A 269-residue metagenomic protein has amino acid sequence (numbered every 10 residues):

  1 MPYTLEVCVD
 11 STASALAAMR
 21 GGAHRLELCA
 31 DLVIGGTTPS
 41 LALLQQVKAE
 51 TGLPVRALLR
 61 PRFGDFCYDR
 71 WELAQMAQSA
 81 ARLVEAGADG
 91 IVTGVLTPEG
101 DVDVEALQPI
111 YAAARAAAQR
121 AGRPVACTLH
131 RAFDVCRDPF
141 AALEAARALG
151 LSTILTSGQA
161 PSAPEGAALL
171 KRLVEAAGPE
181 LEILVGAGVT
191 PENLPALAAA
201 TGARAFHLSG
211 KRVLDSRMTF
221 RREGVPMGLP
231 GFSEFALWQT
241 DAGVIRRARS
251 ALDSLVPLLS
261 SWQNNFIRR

Functional and structural regions predicted by a protein language model:
P2-D10, L59-Q75, L96, T128-D138: Active-site mouth loops of central-metabolism enzymes
Y3-V7, L26-L28, V55-L59, I91-T93 (+4 more regions): Hydrophobic faces of well-ordered beta-strands that scaffold small-molecule active sites in alpha/beta enzyme cores
A13, L32-T51, W71, T97-R115 (+4 more regions): Active-site-adjacent beta->alpha loops and helix N-cap segments on the catalytic face of soluble alpha/beta enzymes
A13-A15, Y68-S79, R137-A148, V189-R204 (+1 more regions): Catalytic cores of alpha/beta
E27-G36, R82, A86-P98, L151-A163 (+1 more regions): Glycine-rich phosphate-binding active-site loops on the catalytic face of alpha/beta enzymes
G36-R62, V104-L129, A167-T190, F232-L255: Alpha-helix-loop-beta-strand connector modules within alpha/beta enzyme cores
V47, L53-L107: Glycine/small-residue-rich loop that forms an oxyanion/phosphate-binding "nest" at active or ligand-binding sites
E180-W262, F266-R269: C-terminal alpha-helical cap/extension of soluble enzyme domains
